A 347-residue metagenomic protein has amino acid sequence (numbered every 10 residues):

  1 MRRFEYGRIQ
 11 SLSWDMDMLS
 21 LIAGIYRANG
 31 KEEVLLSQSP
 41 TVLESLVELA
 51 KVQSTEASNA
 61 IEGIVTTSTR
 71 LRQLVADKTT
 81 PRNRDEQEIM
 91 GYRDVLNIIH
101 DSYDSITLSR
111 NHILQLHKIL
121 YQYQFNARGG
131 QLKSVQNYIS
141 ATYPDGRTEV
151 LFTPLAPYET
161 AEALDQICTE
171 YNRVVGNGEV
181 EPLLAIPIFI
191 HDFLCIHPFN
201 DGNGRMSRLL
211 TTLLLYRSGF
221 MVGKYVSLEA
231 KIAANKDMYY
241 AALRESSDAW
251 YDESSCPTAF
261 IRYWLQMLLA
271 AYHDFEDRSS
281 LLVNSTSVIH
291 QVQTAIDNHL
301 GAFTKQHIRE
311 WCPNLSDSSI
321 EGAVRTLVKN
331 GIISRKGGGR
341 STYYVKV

Functional and structural regions predicted by a protein language model:
M1-V347: FIC/Doc superfamily catalytic core
